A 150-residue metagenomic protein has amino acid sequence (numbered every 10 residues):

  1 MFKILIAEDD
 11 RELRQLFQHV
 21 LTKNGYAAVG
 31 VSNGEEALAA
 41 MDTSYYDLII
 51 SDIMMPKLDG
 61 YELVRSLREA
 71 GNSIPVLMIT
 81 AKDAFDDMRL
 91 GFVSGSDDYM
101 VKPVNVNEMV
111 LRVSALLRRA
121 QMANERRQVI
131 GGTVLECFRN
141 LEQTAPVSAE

Functional and structural regions predicted by a protein language model:
K3, A115-E150: Short, Lys/Arg-enriched segments at the junction into DNA-binding effector domains of transcriptional regulators
Q15-K23: Charged docking surfaces used in two-component/phosphorelay signaling
G25-S32, A40: Short hydrophobic/Thr-rich beta-strand motif most characteristic of the beta2 strand and flanking loop of CheY-like
N33, D59-E62: Acidic catalytic/metal-coordinating carboxylates
A39, Y61-N72: Short amphipathic alpha-helix used as the core "switch/output" element in two-component signaling
D52, T80: Active-site residues of response regulator receiver
M55: Receiver (REC) domain active-site loop signature in two-component systems and cognate sites in sensor histidine kinases
